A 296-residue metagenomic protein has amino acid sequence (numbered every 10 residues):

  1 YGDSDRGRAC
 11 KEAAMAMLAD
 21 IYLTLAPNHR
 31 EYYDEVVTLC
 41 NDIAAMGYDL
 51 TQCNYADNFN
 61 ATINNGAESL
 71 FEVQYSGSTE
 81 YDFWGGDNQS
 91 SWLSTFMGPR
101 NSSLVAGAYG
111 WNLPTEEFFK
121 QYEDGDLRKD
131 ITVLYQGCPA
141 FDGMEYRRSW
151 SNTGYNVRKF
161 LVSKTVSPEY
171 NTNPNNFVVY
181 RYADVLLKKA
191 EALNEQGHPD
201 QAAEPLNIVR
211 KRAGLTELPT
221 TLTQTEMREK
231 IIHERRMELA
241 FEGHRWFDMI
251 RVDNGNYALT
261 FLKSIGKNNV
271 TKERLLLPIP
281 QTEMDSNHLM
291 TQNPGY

Functional and structural regions predicted by a protein language model:
Y1-G7: Flexible helix-coil transition and linker loops at the boundaries of alpha-helical arrays
R8-R148, L259: An aromatic- and glycine-enriched ligand-binding surface/loop that stacks and positions planar moieties
N41-A44, E204-G214: Short edge-strand/loop segments of extracellular domains
F59-G110, T172, F177, R210 (+1 more regions): Long, intrinsically disordered, low-complexity segments
E117-Y182, K188: Flexible, polar/acidic helix-loop-strand segments at domain edges
